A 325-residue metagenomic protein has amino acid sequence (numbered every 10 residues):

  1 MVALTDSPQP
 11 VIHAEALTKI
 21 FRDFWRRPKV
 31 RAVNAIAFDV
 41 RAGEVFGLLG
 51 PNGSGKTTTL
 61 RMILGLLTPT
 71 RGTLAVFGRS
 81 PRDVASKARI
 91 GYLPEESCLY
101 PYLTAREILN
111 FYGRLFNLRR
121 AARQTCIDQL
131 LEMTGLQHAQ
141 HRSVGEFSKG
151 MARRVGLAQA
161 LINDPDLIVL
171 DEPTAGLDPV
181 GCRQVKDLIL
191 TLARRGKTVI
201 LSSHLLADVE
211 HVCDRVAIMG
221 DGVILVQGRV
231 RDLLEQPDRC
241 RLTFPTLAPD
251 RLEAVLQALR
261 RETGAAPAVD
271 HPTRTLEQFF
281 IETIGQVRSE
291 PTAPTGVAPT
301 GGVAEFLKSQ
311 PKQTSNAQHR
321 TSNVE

Functional and structural regions predicted by a protein language model:
M1-K29, S289-N316: ABC-family P-loop ATPase nucleotide-binding domain
A3, R41, Y92, L205 (+2 more regions): Exposed, low-complexity/repetitive linear segments and helix-based recognition motifs, biased toward charged/polar
L4-Q9, Y100, L118, C182 (+3 more regions): A general boundary/transition motif marking the beginning of the first structured unit of a protein
Q9-L201, L206-G220, L225-V226: ABC transporter nucleotide-binding domains
E107, L131, G135, D238 (+5 more regions): Generic secondary-structure transition motif, activating predominantly at the C-termini of alpha-helices
H138, A152-L161, E172-G176, D232-E235 (+1 more regions): Short, surface-exposed, charge-dense and proline/glycine-enriched linear segments
V230-V297: Short, charged/small-residue-rich alpha-helical element at the C-terminal edge of ABC transporter nucleotide-binding
N316-E325: Arg/Gly-rich low-complexity intrinsically disordered repeat tracts
